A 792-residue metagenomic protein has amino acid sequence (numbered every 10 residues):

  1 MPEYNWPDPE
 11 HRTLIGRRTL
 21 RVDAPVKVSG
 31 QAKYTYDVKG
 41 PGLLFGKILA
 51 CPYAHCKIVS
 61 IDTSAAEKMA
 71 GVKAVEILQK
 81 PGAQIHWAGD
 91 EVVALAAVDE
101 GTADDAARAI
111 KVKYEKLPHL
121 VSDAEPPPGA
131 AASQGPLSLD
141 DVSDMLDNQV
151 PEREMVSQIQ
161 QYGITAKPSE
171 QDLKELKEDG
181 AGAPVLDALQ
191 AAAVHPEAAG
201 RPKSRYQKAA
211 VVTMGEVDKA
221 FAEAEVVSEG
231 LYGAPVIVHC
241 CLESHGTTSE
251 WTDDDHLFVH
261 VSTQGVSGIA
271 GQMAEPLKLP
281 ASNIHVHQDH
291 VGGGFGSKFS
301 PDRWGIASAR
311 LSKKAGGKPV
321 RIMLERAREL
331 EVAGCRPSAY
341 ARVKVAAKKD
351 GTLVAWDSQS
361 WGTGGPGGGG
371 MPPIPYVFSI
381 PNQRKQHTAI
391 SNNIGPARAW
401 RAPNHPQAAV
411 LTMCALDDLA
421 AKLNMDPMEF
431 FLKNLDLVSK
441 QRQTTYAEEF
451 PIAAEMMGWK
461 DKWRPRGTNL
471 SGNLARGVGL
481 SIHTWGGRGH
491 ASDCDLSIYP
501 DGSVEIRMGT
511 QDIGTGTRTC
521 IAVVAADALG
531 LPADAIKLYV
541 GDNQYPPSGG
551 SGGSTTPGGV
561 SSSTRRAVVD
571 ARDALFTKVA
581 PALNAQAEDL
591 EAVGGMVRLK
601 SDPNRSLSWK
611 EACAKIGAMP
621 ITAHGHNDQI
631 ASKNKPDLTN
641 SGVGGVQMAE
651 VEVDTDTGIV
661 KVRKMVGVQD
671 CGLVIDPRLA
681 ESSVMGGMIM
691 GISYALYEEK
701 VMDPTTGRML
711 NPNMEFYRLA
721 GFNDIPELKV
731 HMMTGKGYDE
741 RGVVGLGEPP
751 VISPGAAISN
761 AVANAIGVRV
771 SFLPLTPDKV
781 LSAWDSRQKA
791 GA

Functional and structural regions predicted by a protein language model:
M1-S133, E197-V668, I725-E727, H731 (+3 more regions): Structural alpha/beta core scaffold segments of enzyme domains
V28, N634, N640-G644, G667-G721: Metal/cofactor-centered catalytic core regions of large enzymes
A132-A198: General marker for long, soluble alpha-helical cores
A491-C494, V674-R678, E740-V744: Short conserved micro-motifs at the rims of enzyme active sites and ligand-binding pockets
G550-G552, T556, Y738-G747: Short, conserved non-catalytic motifs in the polymerase core
S608, E699-V744: Glycine-rich active-site loop/lid that clamps phosphate-bearing ligands
V653, S693-E699, L746-S771: C-terminal substrate/ligand-recognition segments
